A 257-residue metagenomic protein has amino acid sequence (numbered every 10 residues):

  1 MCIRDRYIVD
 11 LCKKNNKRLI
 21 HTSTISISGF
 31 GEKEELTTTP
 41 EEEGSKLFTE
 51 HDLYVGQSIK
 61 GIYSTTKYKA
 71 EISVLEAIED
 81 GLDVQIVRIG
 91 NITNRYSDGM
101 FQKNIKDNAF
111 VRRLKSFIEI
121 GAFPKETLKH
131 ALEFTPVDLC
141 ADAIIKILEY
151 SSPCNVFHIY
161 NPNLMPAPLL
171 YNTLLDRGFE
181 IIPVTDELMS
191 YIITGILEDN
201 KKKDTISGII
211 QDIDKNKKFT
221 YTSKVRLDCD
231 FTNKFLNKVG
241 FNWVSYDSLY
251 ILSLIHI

Functional and structural regions predicted by a protein language model:
M1-D5, I255-I257: Conserved small/polar residues in nucleotide/adenosyl-binding loops
R6, Y68-L75: Conserved active-site helix of classical SDR/Rossmann-fold NAD(P)-dependent CH-OH oxidoreductases
Y7-I62, Q85: Conserved Rossmann-fold NAD(P)-dependent oxidoreductase catalytic core, especially the SDR/UDP-sugar
E35-L47, L75-L132, V137-D142, K146 (+1 more regions): NAD(P)-dependent short-chain dehydrogenase/reductase
Y63-K67: Active-site YXXXK catalytic motif of short-chain dehydrogenase/reductase
K146-N216, K234: Mid/C-terminal beta-alpha module of Rossmann-like enzyme folds, strongest in SDR-family dehydrogenases/epimerases
T222-I255: Amphipathic terminal alpha-helices
